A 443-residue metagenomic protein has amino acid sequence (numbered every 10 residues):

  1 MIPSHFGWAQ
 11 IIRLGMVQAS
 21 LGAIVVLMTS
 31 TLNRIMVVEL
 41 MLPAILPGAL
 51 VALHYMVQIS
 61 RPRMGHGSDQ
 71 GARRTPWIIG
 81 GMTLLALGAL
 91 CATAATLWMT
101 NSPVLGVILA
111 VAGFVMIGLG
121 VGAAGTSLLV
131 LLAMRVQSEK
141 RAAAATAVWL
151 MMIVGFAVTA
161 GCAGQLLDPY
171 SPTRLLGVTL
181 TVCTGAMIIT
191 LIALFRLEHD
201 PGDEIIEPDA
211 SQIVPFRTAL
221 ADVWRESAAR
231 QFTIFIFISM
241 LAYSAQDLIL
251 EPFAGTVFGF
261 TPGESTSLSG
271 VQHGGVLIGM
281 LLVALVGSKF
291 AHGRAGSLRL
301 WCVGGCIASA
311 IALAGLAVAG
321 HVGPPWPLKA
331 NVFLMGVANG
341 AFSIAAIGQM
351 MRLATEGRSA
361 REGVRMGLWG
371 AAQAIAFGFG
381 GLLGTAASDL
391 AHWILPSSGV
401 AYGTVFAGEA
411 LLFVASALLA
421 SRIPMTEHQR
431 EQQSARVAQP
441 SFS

Functional and structural regions predicted by a protein language model:
M1-W8, D200-T233, V257, R430-S443: Juxtamembrane intracellular "pre-TM" segments in multi-pass secondary transporters
I2-V38, V115, W224-Q246: Pair of pore-lining "gating" transmembrane helices in MFS-fold secondary transporters
S30-L46, L248-S267, D389: Short amphipathic helix-loop junctions that connect adjacent transmembrane helices in Major Facilitator Superfamily/SLC
V57-R61, A142-L167, W369-G384: Glycine-rich segments within core transmembrane alpha-helices of 12-TM secondary carriers
Q58-R73, L167, G279-L298: Helix-to-loop junctions at the C-terminal end of transmembrane segments in multipass secondary transporters
R74-P76, L105-V107, G164-T184, R294-L300 (+1 more regions): A membrane-interface helix-boundary motif in multi-pass transporters
M82-V104, G304-G323: C-terminal ends and interior cores of transmembrane alpha-helices in multi-pass membrane transporters/permeases
L298-A346: C-terminal transmembrane helical hairpin of 12-TM major facilitator-type secondary transporters
